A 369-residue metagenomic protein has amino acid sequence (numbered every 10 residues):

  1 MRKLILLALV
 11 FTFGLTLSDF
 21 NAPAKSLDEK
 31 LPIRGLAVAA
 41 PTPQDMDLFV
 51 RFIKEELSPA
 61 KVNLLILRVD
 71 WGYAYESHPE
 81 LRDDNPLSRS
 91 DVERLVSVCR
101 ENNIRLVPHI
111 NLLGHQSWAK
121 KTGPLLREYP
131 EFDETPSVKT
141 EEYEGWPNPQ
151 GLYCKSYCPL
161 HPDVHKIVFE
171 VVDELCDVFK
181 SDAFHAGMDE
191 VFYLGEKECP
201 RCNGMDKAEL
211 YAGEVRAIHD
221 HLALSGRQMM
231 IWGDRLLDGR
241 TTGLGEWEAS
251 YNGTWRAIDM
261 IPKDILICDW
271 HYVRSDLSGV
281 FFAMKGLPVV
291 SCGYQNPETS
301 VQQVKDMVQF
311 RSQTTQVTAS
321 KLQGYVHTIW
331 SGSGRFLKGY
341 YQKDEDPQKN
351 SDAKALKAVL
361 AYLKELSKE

Functional and structural regions predicted by a protein language model:
M1-L4: Positively charged n-region of N-terminal signal peptides that target proteins for export
L6-L9: Sec-dependent N-terminal signal peptides
F11-E29: Bacterial Sec-dependent signal peptides at the C-terminal "C-region" and cleavage site
S26-T42: An acidic-aromatic substrate-binding cleft motif
D28-K30, V178-F179, I258-P262, F282-M284 (+1 more regions): Extracellular/periplasmic catalytic domains that process cell-envelope and extracellular macromolecules
A37-S250, A257-D259, I265: Aromatic-lined carbohydrate-binding surfaces of glycoside hydrolases
M229-W270, S275-K285, E298-Q309: Substrate-binding cleft/loops of secretory-pathway carbohydrate-active enzymes
G293-E369: Substrate-binding cleft of secreted/luminal carbohydrate-active enzymes
